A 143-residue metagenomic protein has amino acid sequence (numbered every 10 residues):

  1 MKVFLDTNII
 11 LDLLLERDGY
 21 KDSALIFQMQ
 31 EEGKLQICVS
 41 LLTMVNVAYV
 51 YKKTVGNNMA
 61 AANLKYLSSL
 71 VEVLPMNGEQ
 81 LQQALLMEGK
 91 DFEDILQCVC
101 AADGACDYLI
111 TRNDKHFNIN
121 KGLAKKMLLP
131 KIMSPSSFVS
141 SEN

Functional and structural regions predicted by a protein language model:
M1-V39, K52-M59, K126-L128, S136-N143: Short, well-structured N-terminal submotif of metal-dependent ribonuclease cores
K2, L70, D103-N143: Acidic, PIN/NYN-like endoribonuclease modules and their adjacent C-terminal/linker elements
L14-L15, Y51, E88, K121: Short, flexible helix/strand-to-coil boundary loops that buttress conserved ligand/catalytic motifs in alpha/beta
C38, L74, M133: General small-molecule cofactor/ligand-binding pocket signal
V50, T54-N77: Helix-adjacent hinge/juxtasegments
E72-N118: Active-site neighborhoods of divalent-metal-dependent phosphate/nucleic-acid chemistry enzymes
